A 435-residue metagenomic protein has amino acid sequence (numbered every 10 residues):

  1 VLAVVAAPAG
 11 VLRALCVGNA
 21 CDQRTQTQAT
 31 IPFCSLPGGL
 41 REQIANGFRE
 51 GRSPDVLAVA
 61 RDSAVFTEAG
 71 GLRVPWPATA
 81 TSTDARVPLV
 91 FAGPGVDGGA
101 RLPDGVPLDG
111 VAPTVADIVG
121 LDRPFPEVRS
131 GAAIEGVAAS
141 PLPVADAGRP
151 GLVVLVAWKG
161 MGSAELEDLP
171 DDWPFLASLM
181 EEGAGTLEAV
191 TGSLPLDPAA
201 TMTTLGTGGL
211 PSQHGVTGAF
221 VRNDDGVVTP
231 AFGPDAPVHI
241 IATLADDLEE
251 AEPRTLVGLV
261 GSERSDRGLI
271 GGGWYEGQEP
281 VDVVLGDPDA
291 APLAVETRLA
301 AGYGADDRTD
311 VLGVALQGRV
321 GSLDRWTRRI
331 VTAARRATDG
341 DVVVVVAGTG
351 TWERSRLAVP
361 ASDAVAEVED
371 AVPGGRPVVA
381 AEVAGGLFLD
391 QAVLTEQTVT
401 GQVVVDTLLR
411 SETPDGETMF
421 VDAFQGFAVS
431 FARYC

Functional and structural regions predicted by a protein language model:
V1-G99, P107-T114, D172, N223-T229 (+3 more regions): Active-site neighborhoods of enzymes that stabilize oxyanions during catalysis
L2, R52-D55, R61, A85 (+7 more regions): Loop/turn elements at helix/coil->beta-strand transitions in domains of secreted/extracellular proteins
L2-A6, V11-A20, C34-P37, L57-V59 (+4 more regions): Metal-dependent active-site segment of extracytoplasmic phospho-/sulfohydrolases and closely related
L57-V59, P88-F91, T114, V153-A157 (+8 more regions): Structural recognition of the beta-strand scaffold that forms the well-ordered cores of secreted hydrolase catalytic
G110, T114, E165, P288-V344 (+2 more regions): A long, amphipathic alpha-helix that forms part of the scaffold/cap immediately adjacent to metal-dependent active
V128-S130, G136-G185: Active-site-proximal N-terminal segment of extracellular/periplasmic enzymes that hydrolyze or transfer
G162-E252, E263-P280: Active-site nucleophile/metal-coordination loop of metallo-enzymes that catalyze phosphate/sulfate and related
T207-G218, W274-L293, G321, R325 (+1 more regions): Acidic, His- and aromatic-enriched active-site or binding-groove loops in soluble protein domains that engage sugars
